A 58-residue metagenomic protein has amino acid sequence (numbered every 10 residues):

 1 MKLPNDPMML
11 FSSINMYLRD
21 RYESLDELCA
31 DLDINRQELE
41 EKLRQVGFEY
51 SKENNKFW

Functional and structural regions predicted by a protein language model:
M1-D20, S24: N-terminal acidic leader/helix
L28-C29: Short alpha-helical "recognition helix" segments of helix-turn-helix
N35-E49: Short acidic, Pro/Gly- and aromatic-enriched capping/linker segments at domain boundaries
K52: Short, acidic, Ser/Thr-enriched surface-loop or helix-capping motifs
